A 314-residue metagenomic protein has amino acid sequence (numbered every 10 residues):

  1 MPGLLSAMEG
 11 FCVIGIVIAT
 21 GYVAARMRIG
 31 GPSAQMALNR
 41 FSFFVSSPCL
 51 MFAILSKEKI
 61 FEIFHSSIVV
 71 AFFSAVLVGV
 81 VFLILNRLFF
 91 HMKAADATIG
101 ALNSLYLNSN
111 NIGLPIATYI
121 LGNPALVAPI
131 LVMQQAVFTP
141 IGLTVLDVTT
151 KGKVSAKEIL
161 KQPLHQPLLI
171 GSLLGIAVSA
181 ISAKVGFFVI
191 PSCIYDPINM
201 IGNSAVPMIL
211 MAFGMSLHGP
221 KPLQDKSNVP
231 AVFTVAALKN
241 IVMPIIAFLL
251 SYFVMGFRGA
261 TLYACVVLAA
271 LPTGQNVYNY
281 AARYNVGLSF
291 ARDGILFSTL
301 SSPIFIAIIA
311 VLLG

Functional and structural regions predicted by a protein language model:
M1-G314: Alpha-helical transmembrane segments of multi-pass small-molecule/ion transporters
